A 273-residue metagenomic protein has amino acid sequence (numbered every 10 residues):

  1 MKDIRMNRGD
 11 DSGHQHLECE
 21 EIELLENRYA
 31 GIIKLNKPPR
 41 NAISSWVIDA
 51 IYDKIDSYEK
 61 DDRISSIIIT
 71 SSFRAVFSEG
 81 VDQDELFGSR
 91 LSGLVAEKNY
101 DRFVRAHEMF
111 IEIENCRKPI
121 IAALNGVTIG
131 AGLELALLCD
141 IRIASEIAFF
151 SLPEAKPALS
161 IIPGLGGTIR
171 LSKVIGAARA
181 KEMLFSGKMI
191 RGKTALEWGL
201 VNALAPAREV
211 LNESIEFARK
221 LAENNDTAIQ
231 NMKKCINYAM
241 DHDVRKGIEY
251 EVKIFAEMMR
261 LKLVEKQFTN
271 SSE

Functional and structural regions predicted by a protein language model:
M1-T70, I111: Conserved CoA-thioester-binding segment of acyl-CoA-metabolizing enzymes
K2-Q15, I55, Y250-I254, M258 (+2 more regions): Intrinsically disordered, low-complexity segments enriched in small/flexible residues
S71-M109, T128, P157: Glycine- (often His-adjacent) and acidic-residue-rich active-site loop that binds/positions the CoA thioester
M109, I113, A123, I129-M183 (+1 more regions): CoA-thioester-processing core
I141, E182, S186-K188, T194 (+2 more regions): Well-ordered beta-strand positions
I143-A148, V201-E249: C-terminal long alpha-helix characteristic of the crotonase
